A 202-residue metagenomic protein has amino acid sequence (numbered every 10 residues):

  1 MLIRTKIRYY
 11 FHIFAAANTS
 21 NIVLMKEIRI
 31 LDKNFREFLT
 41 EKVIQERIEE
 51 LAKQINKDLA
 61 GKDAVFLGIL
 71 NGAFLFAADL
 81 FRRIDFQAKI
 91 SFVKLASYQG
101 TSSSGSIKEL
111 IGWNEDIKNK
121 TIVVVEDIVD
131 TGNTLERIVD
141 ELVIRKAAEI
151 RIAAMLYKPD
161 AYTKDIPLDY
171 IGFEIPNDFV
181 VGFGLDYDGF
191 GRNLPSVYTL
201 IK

Functional and structural regions predicted by a protein language model:
K6-K202: PRPP-associated nucleotide enzymes
